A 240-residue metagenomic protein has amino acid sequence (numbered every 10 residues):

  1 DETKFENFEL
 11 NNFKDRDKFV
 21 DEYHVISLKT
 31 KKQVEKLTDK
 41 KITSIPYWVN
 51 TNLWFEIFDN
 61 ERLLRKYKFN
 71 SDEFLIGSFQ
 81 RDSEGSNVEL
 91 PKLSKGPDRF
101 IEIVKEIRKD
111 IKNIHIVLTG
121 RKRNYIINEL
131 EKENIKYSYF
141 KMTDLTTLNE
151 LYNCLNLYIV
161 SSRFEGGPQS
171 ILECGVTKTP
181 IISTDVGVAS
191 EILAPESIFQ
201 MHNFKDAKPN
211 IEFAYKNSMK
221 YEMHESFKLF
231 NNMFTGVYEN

Functional and structural regions predicted by a protein language model:
F19-N60, L75-Q80: Donor nucleotide-sugar binding/catalytic pocket of nucleotide-sugar-dependent glycosyltransferases
R65-K66, S71-Y125: Conserved catalytic-core segment of nucleotide-activated headgroup transferases in glycan assembly
G120, N124-T143: Nucleotide-activated donor-binding/catalytic signature segment of Leloir-type glycosyltransferases, i.e., the conserved
E150-L155: Short alpha-helical donor nucleotide-sugar binding micro-motif in glycosyltransferases
R163: Aromatic "clamp/platform" in nucleotide-sugar-dependent glycosyltransferases that forms part of the donor/acceptor
P180-S183: Short hydrophobic beta-strand element within catalytic cores of glycosyltransferases and related nucleotide-activated
E196-F204: Conserved acidic donor-binding segment of nucleotide-sugar-dependent glycosyltransferases
P209-N240: A charged, aromatic-enriched C-terminal amphipathic alpha-helix characteristic of glycosyltransferases across folds
